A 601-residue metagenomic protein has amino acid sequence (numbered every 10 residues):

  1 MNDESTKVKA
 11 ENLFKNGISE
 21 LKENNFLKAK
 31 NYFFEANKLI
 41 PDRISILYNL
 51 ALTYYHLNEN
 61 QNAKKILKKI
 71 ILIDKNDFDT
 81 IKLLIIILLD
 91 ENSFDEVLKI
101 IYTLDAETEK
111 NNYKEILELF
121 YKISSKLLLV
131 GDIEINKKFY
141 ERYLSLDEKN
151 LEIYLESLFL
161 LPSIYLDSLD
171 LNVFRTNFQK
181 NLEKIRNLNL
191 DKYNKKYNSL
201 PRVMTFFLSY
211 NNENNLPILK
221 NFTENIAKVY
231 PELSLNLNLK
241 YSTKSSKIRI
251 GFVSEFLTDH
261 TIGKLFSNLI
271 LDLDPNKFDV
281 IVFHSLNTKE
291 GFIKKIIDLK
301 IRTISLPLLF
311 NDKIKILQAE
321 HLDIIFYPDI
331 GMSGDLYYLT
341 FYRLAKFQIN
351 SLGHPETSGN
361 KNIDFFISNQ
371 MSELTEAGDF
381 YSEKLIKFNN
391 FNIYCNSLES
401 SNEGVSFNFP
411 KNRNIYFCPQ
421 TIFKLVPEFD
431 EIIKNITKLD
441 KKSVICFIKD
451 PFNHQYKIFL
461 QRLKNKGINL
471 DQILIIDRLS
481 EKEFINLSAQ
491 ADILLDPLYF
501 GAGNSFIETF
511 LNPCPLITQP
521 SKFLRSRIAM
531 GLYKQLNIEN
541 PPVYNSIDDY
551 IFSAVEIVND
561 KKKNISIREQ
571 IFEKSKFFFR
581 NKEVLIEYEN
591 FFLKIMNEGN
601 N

Functional and structural regions predicted by a protein language model:
M1-R413, E431, K466, S480-A491 (+2 more regions): Alpha-helical solenoid repeat scaffolds of the TPR/TPR-like class and their adjacent stem/linker regions that mediate
V253, C418-T421, I448, I476: Short hydrophobic "strand-cap" motifs at the C-terminus of beta-strands
K277-I281, K434-N465: A conserved nucleotide-sugar
I304-L306, L470-S480, L498-Y499: Active-site donor-binding acidic/aromatic loop of nucleotide-activated sugar and phosphosugar transferases involved
D329, D496-A502, P520-S521: Short Ser/Thr-rich beta->loop micro-motif in glycosyltransferases that lines and helps position the nucleotide-sugar
I485, G503-N512, M530-G531: Short alpha-helical segment that forms part of, or immediately flanks, the ligand-binding pocket in carbohydrate-active
P513, I528-P541: Acidic, glycine-centered active-site loop in nucleotide-sugar glycosyltransferases
P515-L524: Short hydrophobic beta-strand element within catalytic cores of glycosyltransferases and related nucleotide-activated
